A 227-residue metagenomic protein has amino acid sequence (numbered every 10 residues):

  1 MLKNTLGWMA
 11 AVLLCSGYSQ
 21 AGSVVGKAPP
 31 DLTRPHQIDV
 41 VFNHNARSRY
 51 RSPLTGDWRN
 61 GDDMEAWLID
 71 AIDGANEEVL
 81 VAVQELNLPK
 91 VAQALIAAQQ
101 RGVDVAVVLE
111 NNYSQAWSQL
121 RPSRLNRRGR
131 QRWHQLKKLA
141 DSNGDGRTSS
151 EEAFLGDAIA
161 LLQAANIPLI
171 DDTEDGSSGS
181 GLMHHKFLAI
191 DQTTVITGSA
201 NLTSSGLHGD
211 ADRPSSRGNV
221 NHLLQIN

Functional and structural regions predicted by a protein language model:
M1-W8: Bacterial N-terminal signal peptides that target proteins for export
W8-S16: Bacterial N-terminal signal peptides
G22-G74, E85-N227: HKD-type phospholipase D/PLD-like phosphodiesterase module
